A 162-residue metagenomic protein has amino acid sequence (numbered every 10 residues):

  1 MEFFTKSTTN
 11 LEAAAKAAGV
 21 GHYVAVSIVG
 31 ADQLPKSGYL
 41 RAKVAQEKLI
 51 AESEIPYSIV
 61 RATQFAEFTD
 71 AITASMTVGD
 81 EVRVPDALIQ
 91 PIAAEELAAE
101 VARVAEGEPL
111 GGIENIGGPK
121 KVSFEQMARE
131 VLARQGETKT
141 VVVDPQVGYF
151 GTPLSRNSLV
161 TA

Functional and structural regions predicted by a protein language model:
M1-A18, I28-G38: NAD(P)H-binding glycine-rich loop region in Rossmannoid oxidoreductase-like domains and their noncatalytic homologs
A18-G21, D32-T140, D144-S155: Oxidoreductase cofactor-interface core, primarily capturing Rossmann-like NAD(P)-dependent enzymes
